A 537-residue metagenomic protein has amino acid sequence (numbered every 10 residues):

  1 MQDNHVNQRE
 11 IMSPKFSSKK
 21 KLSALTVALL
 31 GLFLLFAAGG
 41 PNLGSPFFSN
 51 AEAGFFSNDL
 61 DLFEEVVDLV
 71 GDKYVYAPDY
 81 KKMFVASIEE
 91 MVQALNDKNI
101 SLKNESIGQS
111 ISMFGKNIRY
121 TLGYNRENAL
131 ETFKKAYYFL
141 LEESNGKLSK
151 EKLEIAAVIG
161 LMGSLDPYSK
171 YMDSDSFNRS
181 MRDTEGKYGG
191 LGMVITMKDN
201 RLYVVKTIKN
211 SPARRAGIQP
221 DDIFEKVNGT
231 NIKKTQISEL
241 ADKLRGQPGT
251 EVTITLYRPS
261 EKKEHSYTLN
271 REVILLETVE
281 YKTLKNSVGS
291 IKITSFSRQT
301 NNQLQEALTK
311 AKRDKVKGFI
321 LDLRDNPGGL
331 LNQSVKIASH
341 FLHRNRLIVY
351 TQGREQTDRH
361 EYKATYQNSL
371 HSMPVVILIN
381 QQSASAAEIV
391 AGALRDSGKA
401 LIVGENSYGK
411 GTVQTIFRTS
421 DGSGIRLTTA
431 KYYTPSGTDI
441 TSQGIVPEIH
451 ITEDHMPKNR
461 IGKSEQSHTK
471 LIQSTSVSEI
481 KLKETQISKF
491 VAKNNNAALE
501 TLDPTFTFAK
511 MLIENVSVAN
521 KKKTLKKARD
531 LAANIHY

Functional and structural regions predicted by a protein language model:
M1-S18: N-terminal secretory signal peptides that target proteins for export/translocation
P14-S169, T452, L482-Y537: Terminal targeting/pro-maturation regions of precursor/exported proteins
K19-K20, F36-F47, G54-V67, E280-Y537: C-terminal "post-core" interaction segments
V67-D72, A213-Q236, F319-D322: Conserved PDZ fold ligand-binding element
A156-I159, D166-K206: PDZ/PDZ-like peptide-tail recognition elements
L165, N200-Y203, E225, E239-E280 (+1 more regions): PDZ-domain C-terminal substructure recognizer with occasional recognition of PDZ-binding tails
T184-G189, M197-R201, I218-Q219, G246-T250 (+7 more regions): Short flexible coil/turn linkers enriched for glycine and charged/polar residues that connect secondary-structure
P220-T255, Q333, K410-I416: PDZ domains, with a preference for the canonical peptide-binding region formed by the helix
